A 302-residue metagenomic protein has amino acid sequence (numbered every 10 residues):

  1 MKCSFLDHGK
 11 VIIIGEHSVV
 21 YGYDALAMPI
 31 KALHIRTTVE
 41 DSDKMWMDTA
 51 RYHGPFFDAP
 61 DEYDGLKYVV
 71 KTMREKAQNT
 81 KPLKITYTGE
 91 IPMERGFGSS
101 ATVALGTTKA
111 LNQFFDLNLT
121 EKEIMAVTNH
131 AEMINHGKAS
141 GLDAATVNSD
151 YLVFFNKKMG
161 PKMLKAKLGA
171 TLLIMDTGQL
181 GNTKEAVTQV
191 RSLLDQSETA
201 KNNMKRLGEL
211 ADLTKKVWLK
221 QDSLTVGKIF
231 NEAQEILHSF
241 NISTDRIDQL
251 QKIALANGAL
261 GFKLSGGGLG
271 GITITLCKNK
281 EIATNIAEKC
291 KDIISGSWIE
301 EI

Functional and structural regions predicted by a protein language model:
K2-I14, S18-V20, A27-M28, I35-E75 (+5 more regions): C-terminal nucleotide
K76-R95, H130: Glycine- and acidic-rich phosphate- and metal-coordinating loops
R95-G98, K138: Short helix-coil transition sites and intra-membrane helix breaks within transmembrane domains of multi-pass
G96, I272-I274: Short aromatic/hydrophobic contact patches that present stacked aromatics for nucleic-acid/ligand binding
F97-L117: DPxDG-like acidic metal-binding loop motif
G268-G270: Glycine-rich nucleotide-binding loop
